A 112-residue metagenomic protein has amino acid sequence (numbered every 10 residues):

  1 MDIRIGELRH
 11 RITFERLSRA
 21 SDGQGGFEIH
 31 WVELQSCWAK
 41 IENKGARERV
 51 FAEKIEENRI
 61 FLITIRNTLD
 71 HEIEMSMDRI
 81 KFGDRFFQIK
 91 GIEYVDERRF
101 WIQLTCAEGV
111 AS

Functional and structural regions predicted by a protein language model:
M1-F27: Active-site-proximal polar cores
G6, R19, F27-S112: Short, conserved turn/kink motifs that form compact alpha/beta structural patches or helix kinks used as
